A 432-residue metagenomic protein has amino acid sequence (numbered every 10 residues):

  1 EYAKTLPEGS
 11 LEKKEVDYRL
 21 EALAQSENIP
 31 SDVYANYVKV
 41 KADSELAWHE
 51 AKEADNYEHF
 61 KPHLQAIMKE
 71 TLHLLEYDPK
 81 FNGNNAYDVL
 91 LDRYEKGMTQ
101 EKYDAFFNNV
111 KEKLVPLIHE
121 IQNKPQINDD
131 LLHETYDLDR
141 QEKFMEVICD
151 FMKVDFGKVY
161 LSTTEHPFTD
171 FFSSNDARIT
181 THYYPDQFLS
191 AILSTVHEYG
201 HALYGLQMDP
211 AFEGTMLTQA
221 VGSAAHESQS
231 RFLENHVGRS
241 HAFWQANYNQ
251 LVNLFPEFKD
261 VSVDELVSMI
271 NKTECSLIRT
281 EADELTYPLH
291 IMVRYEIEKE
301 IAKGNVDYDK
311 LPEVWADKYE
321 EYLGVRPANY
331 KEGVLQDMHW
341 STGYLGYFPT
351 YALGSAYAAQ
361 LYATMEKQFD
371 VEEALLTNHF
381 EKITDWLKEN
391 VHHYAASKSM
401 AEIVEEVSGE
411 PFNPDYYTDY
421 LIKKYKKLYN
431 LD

Functional and structural regions predicted by a protein language model:
E1-K61: Noncatalytic, helix-rich "gating/capping" subdomain that lines the substrate-entry/channel surface of large enzyme
V33-N36, H63, F106, D137 (+12 more regions): Secondary-structure capping and boundary motifs in well-ordered enzyme cores
Y37-F188, E410: Contiguous, non-catalytic segments that form substrate-binding/exosite surfaces or channel walls
E50-E58, G97, L117-D129, D209-M216 (+3 more regions): Inter-helical turn/loop segments and adjacent helix faces that build the functional surface of alpha-helical bundle
P79, S190-D209, E227-R231: Active-site recognition of the HExxH zinc-binding catalytic motif
T164-H166, Y204-G205, D260-K272, D283-I291 (+1 more regions): A glycine-rich, aromatic-flanked flexible loop/lid motif
Q219-D260: Post-HExxH zinc-binding segment in Zn-dependent metallohydrolases
I291, Y295-D432: C-terminal, non-catalytic "cap/extension" segments appended to globular domains
